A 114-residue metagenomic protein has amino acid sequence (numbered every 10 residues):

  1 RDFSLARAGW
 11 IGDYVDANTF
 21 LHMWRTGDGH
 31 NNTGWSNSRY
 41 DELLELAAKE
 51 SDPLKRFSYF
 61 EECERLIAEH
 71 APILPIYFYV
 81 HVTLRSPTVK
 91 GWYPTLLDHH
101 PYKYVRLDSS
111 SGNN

Functional and structural regions predicted by a protein language model:
R1-N114: Detector for C-terminal structural segments
